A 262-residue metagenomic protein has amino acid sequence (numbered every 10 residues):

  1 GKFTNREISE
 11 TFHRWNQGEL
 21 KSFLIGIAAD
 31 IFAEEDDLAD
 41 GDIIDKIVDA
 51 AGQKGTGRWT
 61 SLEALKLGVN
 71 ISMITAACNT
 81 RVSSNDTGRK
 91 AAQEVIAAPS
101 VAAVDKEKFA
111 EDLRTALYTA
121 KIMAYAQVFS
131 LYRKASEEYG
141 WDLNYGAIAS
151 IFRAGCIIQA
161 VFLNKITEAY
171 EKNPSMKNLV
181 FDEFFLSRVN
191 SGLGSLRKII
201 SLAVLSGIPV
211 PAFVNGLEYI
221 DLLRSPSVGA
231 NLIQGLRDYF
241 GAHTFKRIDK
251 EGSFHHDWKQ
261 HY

Functional and structural regions predicted by a protein language model:
G1-Y262: NAD(P)-dependent dehydrogenase/reductase Rossmann-like domain
